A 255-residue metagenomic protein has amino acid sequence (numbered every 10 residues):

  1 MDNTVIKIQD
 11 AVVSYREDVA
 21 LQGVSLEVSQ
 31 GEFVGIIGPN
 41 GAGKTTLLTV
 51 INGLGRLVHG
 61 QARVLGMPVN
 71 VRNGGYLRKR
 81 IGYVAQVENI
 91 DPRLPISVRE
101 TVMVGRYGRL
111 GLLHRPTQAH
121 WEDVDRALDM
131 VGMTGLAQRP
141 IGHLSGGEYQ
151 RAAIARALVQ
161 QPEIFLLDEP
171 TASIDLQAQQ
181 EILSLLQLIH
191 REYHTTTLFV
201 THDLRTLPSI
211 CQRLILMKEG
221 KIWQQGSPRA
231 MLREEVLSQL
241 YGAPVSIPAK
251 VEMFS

Functional and structural regions predicted by a protein language model:
N52: Helix-to-loop junction immediately C-terminal to a conserved catalytic motif
G60-V71, L77: Conserved ABC transporter NBD signature motif
M103, Q118-L136: Conserved ABC ATPase "signature" region
P140-L144, E148: Conserved ABC ATPase signature
Q161: Conserved catalytic motifs of ABC-family nucleotide-binding domains
F165-D168: Catalytic Walker B motif of ABC-type/P-loop ATPase nucleotide-binding domains
